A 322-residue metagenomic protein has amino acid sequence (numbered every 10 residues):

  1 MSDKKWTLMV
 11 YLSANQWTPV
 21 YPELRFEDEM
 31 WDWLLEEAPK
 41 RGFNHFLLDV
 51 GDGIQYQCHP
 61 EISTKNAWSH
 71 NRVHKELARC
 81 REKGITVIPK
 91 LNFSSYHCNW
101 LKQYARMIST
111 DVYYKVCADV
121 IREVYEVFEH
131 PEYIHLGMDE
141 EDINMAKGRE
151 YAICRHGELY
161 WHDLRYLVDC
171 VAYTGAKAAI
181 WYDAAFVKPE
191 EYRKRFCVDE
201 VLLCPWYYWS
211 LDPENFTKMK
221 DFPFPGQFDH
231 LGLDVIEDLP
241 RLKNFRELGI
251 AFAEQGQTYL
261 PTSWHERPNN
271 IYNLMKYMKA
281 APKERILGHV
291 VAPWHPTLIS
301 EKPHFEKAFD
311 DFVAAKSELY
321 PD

Functional and structural regions predicted by a protein language model:
M1-D32, R41, H45, A105-T110 (+7 more regions): N-terminal hydrophobic targeting/anchoring segments and the immediately downstream early-domain regions of hydrolases
M9-L202, Y207: Aromatic-lined carbohydrate-binding surfaces of glycoside hydrolases
V127-P131, D139-A315: Catalytic-core regions of glycoside hydrolase
D322: Short, gly/Ser/Thr-rich active-site loops of penicillin-recognizing serine hydrolases
